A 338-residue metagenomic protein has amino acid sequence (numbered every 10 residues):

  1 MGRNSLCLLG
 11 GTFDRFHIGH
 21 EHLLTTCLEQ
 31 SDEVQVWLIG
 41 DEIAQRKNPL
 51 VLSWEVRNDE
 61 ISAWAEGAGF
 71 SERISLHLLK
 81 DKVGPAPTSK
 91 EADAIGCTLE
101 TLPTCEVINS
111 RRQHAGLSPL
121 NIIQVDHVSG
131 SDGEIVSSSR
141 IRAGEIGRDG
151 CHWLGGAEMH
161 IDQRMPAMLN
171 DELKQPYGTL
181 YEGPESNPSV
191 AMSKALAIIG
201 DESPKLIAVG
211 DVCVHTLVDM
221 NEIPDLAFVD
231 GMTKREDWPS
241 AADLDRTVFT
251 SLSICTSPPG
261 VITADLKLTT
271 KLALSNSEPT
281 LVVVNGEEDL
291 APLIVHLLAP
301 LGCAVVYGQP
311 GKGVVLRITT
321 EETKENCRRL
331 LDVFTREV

Functional and structural regions predicted by a protein language model:
M1-S193, I199-E202, D211-M220, G231-M232 (+6 more regions): Nucleotidyltransferase catalytic core that binds NTPs
E91, E222-P224, L301: Glycine-enriched alpha-helix->loop->beta-strand junction motifs that scaffold or abut catalytic
T101, E288, H296, V305-P310: Short alpha-helices
D149, P300-C303: Short helix-capping/linker segments at secondary-structure and domain boundaries
L196-A197, L217-V218, I294-L297, A304-V305: A generic local secondary-structure boundary/capping motif
P204-I207, D225-F228, L252-S253, P279-V283 (+2 more regions): Structural motif
V212-C213, V218-P279: Acidic/Gly/His-enriched mid-domain segments of enzyme catalytic cores or analogous surface patches that mediate
A264, V284-L301: Long, charge-patterned amphipathic alpha-helical coiled-coil/hairpin "stalk" segments used as oligomerization
